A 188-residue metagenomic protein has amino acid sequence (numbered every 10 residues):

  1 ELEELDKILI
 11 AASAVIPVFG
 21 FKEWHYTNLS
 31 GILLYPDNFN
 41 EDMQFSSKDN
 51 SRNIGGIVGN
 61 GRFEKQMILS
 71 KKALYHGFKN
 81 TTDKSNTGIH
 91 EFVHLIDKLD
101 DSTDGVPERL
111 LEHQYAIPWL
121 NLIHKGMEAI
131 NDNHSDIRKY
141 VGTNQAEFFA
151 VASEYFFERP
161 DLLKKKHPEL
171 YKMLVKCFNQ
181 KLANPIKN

Functional and structural regions predicted by a protein language model:
E1-I8, S13-H25: Active-site acidic/histidine clusters and adjacent loop/turn architecture that either coordinate catalytic ions
E4, K79-N86: Short, amphipathic alpha-helical segments
A12-F21, D37-F39, M43-T82, D101-N188: Metalloprotease/metallohydrolase-associated module, dominated by Zn2+-dependent proteases
Y26-N28, F63: Short, well-ordered loop/turn elements at secondary-structure boundaries
S30-I32: Extended, charge-biased low-complexity segments that typically form long amphipathic alpha-helices/coiled-coils
D83-L99, A150: Active-site recognition of the HExxH zinc-binding catalytic motif
